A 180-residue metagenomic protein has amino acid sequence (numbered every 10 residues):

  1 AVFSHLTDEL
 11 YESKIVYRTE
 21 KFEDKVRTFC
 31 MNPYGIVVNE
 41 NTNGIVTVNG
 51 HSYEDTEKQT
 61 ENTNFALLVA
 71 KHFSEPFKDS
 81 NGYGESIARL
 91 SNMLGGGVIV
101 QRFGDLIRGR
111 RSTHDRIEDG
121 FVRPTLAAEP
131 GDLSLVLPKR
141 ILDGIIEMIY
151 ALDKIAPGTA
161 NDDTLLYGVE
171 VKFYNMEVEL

Functional and structural regions predicted by a protein language model:
A1-L180: Residues forming the flavin
